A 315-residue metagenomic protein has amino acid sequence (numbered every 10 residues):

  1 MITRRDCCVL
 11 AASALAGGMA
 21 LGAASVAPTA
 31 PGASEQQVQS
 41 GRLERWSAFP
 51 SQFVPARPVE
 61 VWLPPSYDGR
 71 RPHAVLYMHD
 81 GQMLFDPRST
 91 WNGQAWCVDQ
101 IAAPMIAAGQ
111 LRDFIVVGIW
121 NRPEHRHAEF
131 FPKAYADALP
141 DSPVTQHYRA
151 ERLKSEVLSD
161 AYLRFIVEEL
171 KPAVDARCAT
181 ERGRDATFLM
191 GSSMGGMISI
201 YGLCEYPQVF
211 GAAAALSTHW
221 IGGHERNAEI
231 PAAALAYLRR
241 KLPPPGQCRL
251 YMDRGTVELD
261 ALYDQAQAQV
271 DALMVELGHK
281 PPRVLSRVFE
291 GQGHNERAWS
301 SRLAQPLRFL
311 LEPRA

Functional and structural regions predicted by a protein language model:
D6-A27: N-terminal export signals
A30-A315: Non-catalytic cap/lid and distal C-terminal segments of serine-dependent acyl enzymes
